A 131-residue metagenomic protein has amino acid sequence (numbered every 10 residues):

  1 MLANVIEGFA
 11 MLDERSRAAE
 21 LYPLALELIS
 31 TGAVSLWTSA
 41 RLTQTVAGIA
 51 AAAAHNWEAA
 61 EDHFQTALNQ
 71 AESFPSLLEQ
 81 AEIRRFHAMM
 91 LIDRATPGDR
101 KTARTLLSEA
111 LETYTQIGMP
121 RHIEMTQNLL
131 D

Functional and structural regions predicted by a protein language model:
M1-D131: Helix-coil-helix junctions within alpha-helical repeat/solenoid scaffolds
